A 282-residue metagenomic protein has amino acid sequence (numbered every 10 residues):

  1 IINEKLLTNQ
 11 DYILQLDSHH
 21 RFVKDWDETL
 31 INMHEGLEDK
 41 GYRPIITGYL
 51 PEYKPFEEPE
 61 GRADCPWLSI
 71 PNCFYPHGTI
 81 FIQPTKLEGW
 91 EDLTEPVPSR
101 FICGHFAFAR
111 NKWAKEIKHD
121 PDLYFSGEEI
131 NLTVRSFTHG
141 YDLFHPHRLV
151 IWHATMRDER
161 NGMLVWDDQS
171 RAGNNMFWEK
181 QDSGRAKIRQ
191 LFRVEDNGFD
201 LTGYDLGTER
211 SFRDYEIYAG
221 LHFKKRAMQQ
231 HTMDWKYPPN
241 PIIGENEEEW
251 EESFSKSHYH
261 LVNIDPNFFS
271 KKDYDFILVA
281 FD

Functional and structural regions predicted by a protein language model:
I1-I217: Catalytic cores of eukaryotic secretory-pathway lumenal/extracellular enzymes that build and remodel glycoconjugates
R189-D282: Long, compositionally biased intrinsically disordered regions
